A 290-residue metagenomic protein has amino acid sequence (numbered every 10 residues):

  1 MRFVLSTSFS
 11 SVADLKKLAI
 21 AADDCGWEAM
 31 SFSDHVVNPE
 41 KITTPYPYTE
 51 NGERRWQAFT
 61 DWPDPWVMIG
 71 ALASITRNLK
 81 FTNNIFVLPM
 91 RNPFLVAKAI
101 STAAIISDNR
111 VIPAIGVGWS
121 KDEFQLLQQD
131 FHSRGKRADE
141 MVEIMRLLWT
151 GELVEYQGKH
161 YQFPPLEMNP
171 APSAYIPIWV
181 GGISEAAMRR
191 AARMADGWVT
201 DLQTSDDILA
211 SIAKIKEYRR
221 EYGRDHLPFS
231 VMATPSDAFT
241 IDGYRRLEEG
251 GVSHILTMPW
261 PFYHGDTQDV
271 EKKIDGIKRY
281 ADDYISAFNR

Functional and structural regions predicted by a protein language model:
M1-R290: Active-site-adjacent structural elements that line small-molecule/cofactor binding pockets in enzymes
